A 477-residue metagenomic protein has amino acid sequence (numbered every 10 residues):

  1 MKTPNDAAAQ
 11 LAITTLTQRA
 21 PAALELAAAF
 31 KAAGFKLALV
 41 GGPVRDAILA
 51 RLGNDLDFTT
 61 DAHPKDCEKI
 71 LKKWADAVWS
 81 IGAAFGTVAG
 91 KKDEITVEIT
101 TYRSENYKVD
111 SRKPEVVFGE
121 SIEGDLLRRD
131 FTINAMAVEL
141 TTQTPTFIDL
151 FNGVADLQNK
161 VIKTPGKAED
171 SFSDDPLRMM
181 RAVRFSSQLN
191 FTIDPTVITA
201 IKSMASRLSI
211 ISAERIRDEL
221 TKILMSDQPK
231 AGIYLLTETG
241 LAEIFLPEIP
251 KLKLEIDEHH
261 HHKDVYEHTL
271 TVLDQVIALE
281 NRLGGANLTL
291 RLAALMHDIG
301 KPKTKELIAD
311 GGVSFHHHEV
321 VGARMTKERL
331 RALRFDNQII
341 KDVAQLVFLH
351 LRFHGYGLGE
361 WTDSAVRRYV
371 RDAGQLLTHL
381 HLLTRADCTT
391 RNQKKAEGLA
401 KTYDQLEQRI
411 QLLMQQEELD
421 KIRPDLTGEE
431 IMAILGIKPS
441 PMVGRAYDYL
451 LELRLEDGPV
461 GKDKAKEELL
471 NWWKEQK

Functional and structural regions predicted by a protein language model:
M1-K477: Catalytic cores of the polymerase beta-like nucleotidyltransferase superfamily and closely associated nucleotide
